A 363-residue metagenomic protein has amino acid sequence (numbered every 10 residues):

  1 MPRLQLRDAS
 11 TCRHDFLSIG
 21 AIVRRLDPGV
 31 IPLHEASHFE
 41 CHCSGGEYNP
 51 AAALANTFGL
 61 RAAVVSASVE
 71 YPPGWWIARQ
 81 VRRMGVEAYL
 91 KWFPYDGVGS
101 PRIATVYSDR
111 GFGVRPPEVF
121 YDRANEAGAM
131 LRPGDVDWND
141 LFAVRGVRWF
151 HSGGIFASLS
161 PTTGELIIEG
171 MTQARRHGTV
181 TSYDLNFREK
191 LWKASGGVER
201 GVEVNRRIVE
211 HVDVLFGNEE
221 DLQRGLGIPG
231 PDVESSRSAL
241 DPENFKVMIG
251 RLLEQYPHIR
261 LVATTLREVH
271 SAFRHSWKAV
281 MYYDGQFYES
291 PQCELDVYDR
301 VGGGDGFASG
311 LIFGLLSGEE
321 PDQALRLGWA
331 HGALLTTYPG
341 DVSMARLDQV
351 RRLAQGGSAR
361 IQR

Functional and structural regions predicted by a protein language model:
M1-L33: Positively charged, low-complexity intrinsically disordered leader regions
L17-D27, G45-N56: N-terminal glycine-rich anion-binding loops that anchor highly charged ligand groups
H38-Y48, S66-E70, W92-S100, D299-G303 (+1 more regions): Active-site nucleophile and cofactor-binding loops and adjacent substrate-binding regions of central metabolic enzymes
H42, N49-R61, R83, G314-S317: Alpha-helix C-terminal capping segments
R61-G154, V350-R363: Conserved N-terminal subdomain of the carbohydrate kinase-like
A62, A88, T181-Y183, F216: Hydrophobic beta-strand scaffold residues
H177, K190-D284: Conserved phosphate/ATP/ADP-binding segment of small-molecule kinases
A272, Y288-G357, I361-R363: Conserved post-catalytic alpha-helical subdomain immediately downstream of the catalytic base and nucleotide-binding
